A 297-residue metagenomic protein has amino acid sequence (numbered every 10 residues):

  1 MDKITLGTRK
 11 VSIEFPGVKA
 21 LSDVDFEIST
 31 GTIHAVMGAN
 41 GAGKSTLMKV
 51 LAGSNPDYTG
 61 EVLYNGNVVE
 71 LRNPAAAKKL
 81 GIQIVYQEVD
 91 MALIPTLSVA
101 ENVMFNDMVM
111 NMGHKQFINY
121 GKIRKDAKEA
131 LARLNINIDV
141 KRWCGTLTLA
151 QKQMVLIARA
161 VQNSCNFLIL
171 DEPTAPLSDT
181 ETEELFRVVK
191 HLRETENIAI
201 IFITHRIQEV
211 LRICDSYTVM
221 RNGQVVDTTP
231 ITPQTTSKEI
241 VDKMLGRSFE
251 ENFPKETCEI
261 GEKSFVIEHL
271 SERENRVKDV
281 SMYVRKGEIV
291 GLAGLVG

Functional and structural regions predicted by a protein language model:
D2-G297: Glycine-rich phosphate-binding loops of nucleotide-dependent enzymes
